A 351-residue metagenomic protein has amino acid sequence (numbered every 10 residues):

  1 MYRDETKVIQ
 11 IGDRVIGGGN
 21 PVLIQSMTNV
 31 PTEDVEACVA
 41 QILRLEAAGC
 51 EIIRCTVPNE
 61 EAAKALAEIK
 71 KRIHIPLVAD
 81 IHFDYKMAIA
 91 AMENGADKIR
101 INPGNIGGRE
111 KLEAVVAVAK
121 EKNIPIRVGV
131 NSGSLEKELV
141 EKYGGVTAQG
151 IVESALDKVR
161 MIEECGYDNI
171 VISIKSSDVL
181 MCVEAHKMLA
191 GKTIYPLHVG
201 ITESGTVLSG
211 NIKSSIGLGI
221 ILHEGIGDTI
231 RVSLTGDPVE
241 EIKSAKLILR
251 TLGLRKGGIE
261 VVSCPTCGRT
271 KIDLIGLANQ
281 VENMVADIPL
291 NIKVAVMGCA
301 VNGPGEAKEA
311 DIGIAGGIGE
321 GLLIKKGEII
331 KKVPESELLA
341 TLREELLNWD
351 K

Functional and structural regions predicted by a protein language model:
M1-S26, K120, N283: N-terminal amphipathic alpha-helix/helix-capping segment at the start of soluble metabolic enzymes
G19-A37, T56, I75-F83, L139-V152 (+1 more regions): Active-site mouth loops of central-metabolism enzymes
V22-T28, I53-C55, L77-I81, I99-I101 (+6 more regions): Hydrophobic faces of well-ordered beta-strands that scaffold small-molecule active sites in alpha/beta enzyme cores
N29, D34-V35, E46-I69, R100-G108 (+1 more regions): Glycine-rich, proline-tolerant flexible connector loops at the mouths of alpha/beta enzymes
E60-I81, A114-I126, H186-L197, V281-N283: Alpha-helix-loop-beta-strand connector modules within alpha/beta enzyme cores
R72-I75, M92-I99, K120-N123, A190-P196 (+3 more regions): Glycine-enriched alpha-helix->loop->beta-strand junction motifs that scaffold or abut catalytic
K86-R127: Hydrophobic or amphipathic alpha-helical targeting/insertion segments
N131, L139-A286: Catalytic alpha/beta core domains of metabolic enzymes, predominantly
